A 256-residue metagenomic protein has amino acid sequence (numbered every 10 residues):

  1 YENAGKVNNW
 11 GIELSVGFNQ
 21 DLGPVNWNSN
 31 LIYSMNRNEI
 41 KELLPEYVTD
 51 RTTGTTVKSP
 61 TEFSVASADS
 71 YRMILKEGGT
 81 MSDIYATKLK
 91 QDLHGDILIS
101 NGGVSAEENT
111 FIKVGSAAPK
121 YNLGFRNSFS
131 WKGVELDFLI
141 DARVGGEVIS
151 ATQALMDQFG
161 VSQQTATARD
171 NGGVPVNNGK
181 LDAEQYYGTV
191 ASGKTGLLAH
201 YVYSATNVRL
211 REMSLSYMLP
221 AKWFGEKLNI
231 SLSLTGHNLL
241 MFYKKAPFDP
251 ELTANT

Functional and structural regions predicted by a protein language model:
E2-N8, G17-A117, K244-K245: Conserved small-residue
A4-W10, G115-K120, H200-R209, T256: Short sequence motifs at beta-strands and strand-loop junctions characteristic of Gram-negative outer-membrane
W10-L14, Y121-N127, V134, L210-L215: Hydrophobic, lipid-facing positions within transmembrane beta-strands of outer-membrane proteins
L14, S29-L31, F138, L232-L234: Membrane-embedded beta-strand positions of outer-membrane beta-barrel proteins
F18-Q20, Y33-E39, W131-G133, A142-G146 (+3 more regions): Transmembrane beta-strands of outer-membrane beta-barrel pores
P24-V25, G133-F138, K222-W223: Repeated loop/turn-to-beta-strand initiation elements of outer-membrane beta-barrel proteins
N28, N38-S59, G145-G173, F242-L252: Outer-membrane beta-barrel and related beta-rich outer-membrane complex signature in Gram-negative bacteria
R143-H237: Extracytoplasmic gating/loop element in the C-terminal half of outer-membrane beta-barrel translocons and assembly
